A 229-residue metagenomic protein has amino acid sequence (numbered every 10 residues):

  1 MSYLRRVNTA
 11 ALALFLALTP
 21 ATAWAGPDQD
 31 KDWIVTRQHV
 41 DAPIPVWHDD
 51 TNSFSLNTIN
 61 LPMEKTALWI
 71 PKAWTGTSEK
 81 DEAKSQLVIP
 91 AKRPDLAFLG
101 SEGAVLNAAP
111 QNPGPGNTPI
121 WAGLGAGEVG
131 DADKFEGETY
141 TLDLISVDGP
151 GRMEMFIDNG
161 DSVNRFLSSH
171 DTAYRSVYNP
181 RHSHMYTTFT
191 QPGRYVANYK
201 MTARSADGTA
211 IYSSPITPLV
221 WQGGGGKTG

Functional and structural regions predicted by a protein language model:
S2-G26: Secretory targeting and sorting signals
G26-R181, Y212-S213, Q222-G229: Phosphate/adenylate-binding glycine loop and adjacent helical scaffold
S183, Q191-Y195: Short tyrosine-centred short linear motifs in exposed loops/low-complexity segments
A197, L219-Q222: Long, charge-rich, low-complexity alpha-helical segments
Y199-M201: Hydrophobic/tyrosine-rich beta-strand signature of extracellular beta-sandwich/beta-rich modules, prominently
A203-S205: Beta-strand elements of well-folded, non-transmembrane domains
D207-I216: Beta-sandwich strand segments
